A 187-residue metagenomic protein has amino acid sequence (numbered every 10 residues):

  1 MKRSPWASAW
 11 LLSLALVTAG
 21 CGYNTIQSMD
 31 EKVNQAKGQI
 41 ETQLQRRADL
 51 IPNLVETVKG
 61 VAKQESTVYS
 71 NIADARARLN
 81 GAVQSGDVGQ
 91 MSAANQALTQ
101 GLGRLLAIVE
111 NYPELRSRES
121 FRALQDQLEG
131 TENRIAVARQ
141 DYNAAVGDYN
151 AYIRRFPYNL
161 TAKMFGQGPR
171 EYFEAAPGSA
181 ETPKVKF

Functional and structural regions predicted by a protein language model:
K2-F187: A helix-centric hydrophobic-segment signal that preferentially recognizes long, alpha-helical stretches used
